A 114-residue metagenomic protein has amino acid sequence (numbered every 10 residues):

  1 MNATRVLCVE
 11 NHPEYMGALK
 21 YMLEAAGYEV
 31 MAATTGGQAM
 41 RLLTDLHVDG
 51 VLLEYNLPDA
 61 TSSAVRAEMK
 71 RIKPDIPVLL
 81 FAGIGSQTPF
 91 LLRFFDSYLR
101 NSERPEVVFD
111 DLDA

Functional and structural regions predicted by a protein language model:
N2-T4: Phosphate-coordination loops involved in phosphoryl transfer and adenosine-cofactor binding
E10: Conserved acidic carboxylate
P13-M31: Two-component/phosphorelay signaling modules centered on CheY-like receiver
A32-G50: Acidic, metal-coordinating helix/loop segments flanking the phosphotransfer/catalytic sites of two-component signaling
T44-L46, E68-D75: Conserved phosphotransfer cores of two-component systems
L52-I72, G85-T88: Conserved phosphotransfer microenvironments
A64, L80-D110: Alpha4 helix (beta4-alpha4-beta5 surface) of REC/receiver domains from two-component response regulators
D113-A114: The C-terminal output helix
